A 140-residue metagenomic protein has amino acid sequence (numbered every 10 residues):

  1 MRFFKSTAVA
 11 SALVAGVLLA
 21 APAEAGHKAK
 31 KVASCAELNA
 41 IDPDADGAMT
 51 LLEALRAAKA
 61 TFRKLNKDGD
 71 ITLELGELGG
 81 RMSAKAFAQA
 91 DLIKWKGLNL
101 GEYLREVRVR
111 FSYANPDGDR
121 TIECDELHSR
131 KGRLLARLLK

Functional and structural regions predicted by a protein language model:
M1-A10: Bacterial N-terminal signal peptides that target proteins for export
F3, A21-K140: Calcium-binding acidic motifs and repeat modules
A10-L18: Bacterial N-terminal signal peptides
